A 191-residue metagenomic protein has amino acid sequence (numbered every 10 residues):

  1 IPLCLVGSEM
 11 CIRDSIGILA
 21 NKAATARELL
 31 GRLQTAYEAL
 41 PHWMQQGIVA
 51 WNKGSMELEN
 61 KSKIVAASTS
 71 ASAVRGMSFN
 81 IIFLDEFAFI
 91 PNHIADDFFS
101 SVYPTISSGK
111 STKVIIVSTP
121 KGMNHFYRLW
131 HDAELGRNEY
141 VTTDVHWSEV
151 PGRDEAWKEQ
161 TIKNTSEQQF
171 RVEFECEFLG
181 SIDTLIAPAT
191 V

Functional and structural regions predicted by a protein language model:
I1-I12: Single conserved hydrophobic/aromatic residue that forms the stacking wall/gate of nucleotide- or nucleobase-binding
R13-D14, A39-Q46, E59, T105-T112 (+1 more regions): Secondary-structure transition/capping motifs at alpha-helix termini and the adjoining loop/turn into the next element
D14, N80, D85: Conserved acidic residues
D14-A26: Conserved RecA-like ASCE P-loop NTPase motor core of nucleic-acid helicases/translocases
A26-E28, G122-L129, P151-A156: Switch/connector loops and helix/strand junctions flanking conserved nucleotide-binding motifs in nucleotide-processing
R27-N80: Inter-Walker segment of RecA-like/P-loop motor cores
L84-W147: Signature of the SF2 helicase/ATPase Hel1-core->accessory helical subdomain module
D97, E149-V191: ATPase catalytic-site recognition across NTP-hydrolyzing enzymes
